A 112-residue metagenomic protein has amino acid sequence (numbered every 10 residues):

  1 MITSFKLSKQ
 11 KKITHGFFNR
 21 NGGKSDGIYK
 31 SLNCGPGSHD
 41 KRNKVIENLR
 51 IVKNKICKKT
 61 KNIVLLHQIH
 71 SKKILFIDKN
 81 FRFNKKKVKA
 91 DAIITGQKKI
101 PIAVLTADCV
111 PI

Functional and structural regions predicted by a protein language model:
M1-I112: Active-site microenvironment for binding and transforming phosphate-containing groups
